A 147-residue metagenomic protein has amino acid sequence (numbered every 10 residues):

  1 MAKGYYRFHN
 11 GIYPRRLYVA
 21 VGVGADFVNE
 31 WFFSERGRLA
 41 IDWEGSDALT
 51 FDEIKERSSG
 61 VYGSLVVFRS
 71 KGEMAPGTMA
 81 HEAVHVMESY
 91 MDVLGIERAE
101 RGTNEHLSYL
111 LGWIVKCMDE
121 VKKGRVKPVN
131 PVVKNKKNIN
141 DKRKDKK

Functional and structural regions predicted by a protein language model:
M1-A48: Non-catalytic terminal regions of proteins
R16-L17, S58, V126, K144: Positively charged, low-complexity intrinsically disordered regions
F33-M74, S89-Y90: Active-site scaffold of zinc-dependent metalloenzymes
E73-G77, E97: Alpha-helical hydrophobic/aromatic positions enriched in membrane-embedded helices and signal peptides
G77-S89: Active-site recognition of the HExxH zinc-binding catalytic motif
S89-E97: Substrate-binding clefts and substrate-entry loops adjacent to catalytic sites of polymer-processing enzymes acting on
R98-V129: Post-HExxH zinc-binding segment in Zn-dependent metallohydrolases
E120-K147: Long, well-structured alpha-helical subdomains associated with metal-dependent extracellular/ecto-lumenal hydrolases
